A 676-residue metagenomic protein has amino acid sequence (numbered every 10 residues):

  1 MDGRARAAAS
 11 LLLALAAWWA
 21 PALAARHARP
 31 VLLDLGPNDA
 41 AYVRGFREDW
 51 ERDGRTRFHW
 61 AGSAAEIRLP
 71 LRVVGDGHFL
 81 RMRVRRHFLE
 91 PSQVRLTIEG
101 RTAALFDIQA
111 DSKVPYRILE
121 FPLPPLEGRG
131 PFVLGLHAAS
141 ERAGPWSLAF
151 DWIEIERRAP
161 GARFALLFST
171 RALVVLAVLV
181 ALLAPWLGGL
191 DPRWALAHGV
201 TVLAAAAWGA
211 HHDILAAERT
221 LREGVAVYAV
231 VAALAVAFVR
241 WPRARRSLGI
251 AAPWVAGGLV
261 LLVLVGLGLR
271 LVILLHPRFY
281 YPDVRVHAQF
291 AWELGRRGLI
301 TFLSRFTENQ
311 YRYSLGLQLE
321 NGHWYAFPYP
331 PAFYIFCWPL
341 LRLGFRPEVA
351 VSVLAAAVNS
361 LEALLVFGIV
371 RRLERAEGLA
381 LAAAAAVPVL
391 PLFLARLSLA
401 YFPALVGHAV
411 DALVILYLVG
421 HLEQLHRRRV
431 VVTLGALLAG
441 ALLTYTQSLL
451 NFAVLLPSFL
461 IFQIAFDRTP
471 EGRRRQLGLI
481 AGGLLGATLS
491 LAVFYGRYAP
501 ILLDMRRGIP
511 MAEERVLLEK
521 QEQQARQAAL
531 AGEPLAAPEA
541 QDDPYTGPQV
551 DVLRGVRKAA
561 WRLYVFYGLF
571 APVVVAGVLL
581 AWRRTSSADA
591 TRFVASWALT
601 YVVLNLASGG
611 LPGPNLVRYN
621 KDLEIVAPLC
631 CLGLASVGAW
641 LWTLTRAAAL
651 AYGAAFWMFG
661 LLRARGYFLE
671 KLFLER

Functional and structural regions predicted by a protein language model:
M1-L23, P185-L203, R222-V272, A481-L484 (+1 more regions): Start-transfer (signal-anchor) and selected internal transmembrane alpha helices of multi-pass inner/ER membrane
A165-L167, N321-I335, L343-L364, Y401: Loop-to-helix entry region of an early transmembrane alpha helix in multi-pass inner-membrane enzymes
S169-L176, L354, H408, E522 (+3 more regions): Alpha-helical transmembrane segments at the extracellular/periplasmic loop-to-helix junctions of multi-pass membrane
V175-G189, W241, L460-D467, L485 (+2 more regions): Hydrophobic, aromatic-rich transmembrane alpha-helices and their immediate juxtamembrane boundary segments
R193-G209, G257-V265, L434, L455 (+2 more regions): Transmembrane alpha-helix segments characteristic of polytopic inner-membrane glycan-assembly/cell-envelope
R219-V231, A288, A404, V410 (+2 more regions): Hydrophobic/aromatic-rich transmembrane helices and adjacent perimembrane loops
L262-L269, E308, V353-L373, E377-L422 (+3 more regions): Membrane-embedded helix bundles of polyisoprenyl
R372, G378, Q424-R429, F466-A481 (+1 more regions): Membrane-interface helix-loop-helix junctions at transmembrane boundaries of multi-pass membrane enzymes, predominantly
